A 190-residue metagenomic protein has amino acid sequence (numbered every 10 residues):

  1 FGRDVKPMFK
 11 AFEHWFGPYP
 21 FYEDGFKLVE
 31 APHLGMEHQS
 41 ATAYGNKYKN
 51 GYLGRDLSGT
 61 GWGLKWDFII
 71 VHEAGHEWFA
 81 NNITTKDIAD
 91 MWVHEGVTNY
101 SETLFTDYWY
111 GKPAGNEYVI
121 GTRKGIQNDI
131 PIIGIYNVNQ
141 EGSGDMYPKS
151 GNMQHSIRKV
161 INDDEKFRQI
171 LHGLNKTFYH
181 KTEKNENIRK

Functional and structural regions predicted by a protein language model:
F1-K190: Hydrophobic alpha-helical and helix-loop surface patches within well-folded domains that function as non-catalytic
